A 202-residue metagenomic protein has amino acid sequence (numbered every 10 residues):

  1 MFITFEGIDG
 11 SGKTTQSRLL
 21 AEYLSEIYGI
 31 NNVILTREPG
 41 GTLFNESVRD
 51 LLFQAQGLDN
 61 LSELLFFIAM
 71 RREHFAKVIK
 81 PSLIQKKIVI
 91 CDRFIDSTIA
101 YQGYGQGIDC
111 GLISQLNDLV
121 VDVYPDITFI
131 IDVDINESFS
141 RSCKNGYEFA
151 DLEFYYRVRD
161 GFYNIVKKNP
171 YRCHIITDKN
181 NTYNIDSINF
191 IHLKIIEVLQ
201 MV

Functional and structural regions predicted by a protein language model:
F5: Hydrophobic anchor at the beta1->P-loop junction of P-loop NTPases
S11: ATP-binding Walker
T14: Walker A/P-loop
A21, N136-V202: NTP-dependent small-molecule kinase module
E22-V33: Post-Walker A helix-loop "phosphate-sensing" segment adjacent to the P-loop in P-loop NTPases
N31-V120: ATP-dependent small-molecule kinase phosphotransfer cores that center on conserved nucleotide phosphate-binding segments
R93-D160: A glycine- and Lys/Arg-enriched "phosphate-lid" helix/loop adjacent to the NTP-binding pocket of small-molecule kinases
